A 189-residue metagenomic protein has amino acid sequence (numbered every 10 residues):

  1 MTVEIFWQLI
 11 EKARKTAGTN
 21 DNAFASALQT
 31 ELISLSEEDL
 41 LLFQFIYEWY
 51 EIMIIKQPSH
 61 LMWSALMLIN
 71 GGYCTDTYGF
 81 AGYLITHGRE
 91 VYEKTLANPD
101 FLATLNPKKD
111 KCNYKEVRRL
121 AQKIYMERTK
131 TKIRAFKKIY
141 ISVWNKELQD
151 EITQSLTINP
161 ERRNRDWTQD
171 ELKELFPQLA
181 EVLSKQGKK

Functional and structural regions predicted by a protein language model:
M1-L41, L179-V182, Q186-G187: N-terminal leader/targeting peptides and immediately adjacent processing regions
W7, A13, A17, A135-K189: Long, solvent-exposed, polar/charged low-complexity segments
Q8-K12, F45-I52, T75-E90, R119-M126: Short, hydrophobic/amphipathic alpha-helical patches that form generic packing surfaces within helical domains
T19, E37-L41, I52-H60, R89-E90 (+3 more regions): Intrinsically disordered or highly flexible coil/loop and linker segments, enriched in small and charged/polar residues
N22, S59-A65, K94-N98: Short coil/turn segments at secondary-structure boundaries
I33-G72, T77: A glycine-rich, hydrophobic loop/mini-helix early in the fold
L66-L96, L102, P107: Hydrophobic/aromatic-rich, well-ordered segments within soluble, folded domains that form packed cores
K94-T131: An exposed acidic His-Trp-rich patch
